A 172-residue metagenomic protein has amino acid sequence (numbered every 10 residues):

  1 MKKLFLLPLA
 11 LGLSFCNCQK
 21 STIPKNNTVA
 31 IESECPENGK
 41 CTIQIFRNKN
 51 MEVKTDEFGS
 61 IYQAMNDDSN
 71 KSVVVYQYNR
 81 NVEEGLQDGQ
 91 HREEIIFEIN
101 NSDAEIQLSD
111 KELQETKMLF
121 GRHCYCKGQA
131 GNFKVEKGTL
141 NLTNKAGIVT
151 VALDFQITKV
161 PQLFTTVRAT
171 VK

Functional and structural regions predicted by a protein language model:
M1-I31, C35: Bacterial Sec-dependent N-terminal signal peptides
P24, G39, Q44, M51 (+1 more regions): Surface-exposed helix/loop patches within compact recognition domains
S102-A104, N141-V151, K172: A short, structured loop/turn motif at beta-sheet edges
V135-K137, V151-F155, T166: Extended beta-sheet lipid-handling architectures
N144, A152-L163: Short, exposed beta-strand-loop hairpins at the edges of beta-sheets in extracellular/periplasmic proteins
V160-K172: Short, low-complexity, Pro/Ser/Thr/Gly-rich segments in the mature regions of secreted, periplasmic
